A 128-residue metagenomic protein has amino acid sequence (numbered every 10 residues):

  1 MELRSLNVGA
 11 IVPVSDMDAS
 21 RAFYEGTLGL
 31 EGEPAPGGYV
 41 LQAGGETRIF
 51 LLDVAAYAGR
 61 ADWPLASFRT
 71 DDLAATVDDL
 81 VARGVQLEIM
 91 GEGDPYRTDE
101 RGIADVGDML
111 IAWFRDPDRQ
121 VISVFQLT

Functional and structural regions predicted by a protein language model:
M1-A19, P64-A66, F125-T128: N-terminal beta-strand motif that seeds the catalytic metal site of vicinal oxygen chelate
M1-L3, D78, R83-T128: Vicinal oxygen chelate
I11, G38-Y39, I111: A short, glycine- and basic residue-enriched loop/turn that sits immediately adjacent to a domain's principal
D16-M17, T70-A74: Helix N-cap motif at beta-to-alpha junctions
D18-E31: Amphipathic alpha-helical segments
F23, A74-D79: Short amphipathic alpha-helices within nucleic acid-binding modules
E31-D71, E88, G107, V121-Q126: Conserved short beta-strand elements that form part of the metal-binding/catalytic scaffold of enzyme active sites
